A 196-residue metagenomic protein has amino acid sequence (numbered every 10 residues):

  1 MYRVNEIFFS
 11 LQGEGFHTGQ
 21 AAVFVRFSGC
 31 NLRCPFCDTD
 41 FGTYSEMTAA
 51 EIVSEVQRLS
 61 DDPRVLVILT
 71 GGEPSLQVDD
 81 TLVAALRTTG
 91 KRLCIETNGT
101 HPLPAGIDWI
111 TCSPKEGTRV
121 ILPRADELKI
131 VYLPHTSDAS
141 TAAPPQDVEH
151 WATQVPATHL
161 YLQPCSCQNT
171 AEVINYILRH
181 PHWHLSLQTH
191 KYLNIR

Functional and structural regions predicted by a protein language model:
Y2-F9, A21-F27, N31-I107: Conserved Radical SAM active-site core
S10-G15: A short beta-strand-turn-helix
V65, S75-R196: Conserved AdoMet/S-adenosylmethionine-binding subsite of the radical SAM
